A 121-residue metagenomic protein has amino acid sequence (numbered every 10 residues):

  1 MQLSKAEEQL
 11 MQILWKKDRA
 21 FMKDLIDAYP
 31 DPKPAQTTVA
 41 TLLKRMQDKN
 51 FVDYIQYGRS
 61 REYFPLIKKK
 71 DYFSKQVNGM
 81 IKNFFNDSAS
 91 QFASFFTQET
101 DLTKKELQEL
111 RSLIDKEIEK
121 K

Functional and structural regions predicted by a protein language model:
M1-I13, D71, K120: Short alpha-helical segments that sit at the start of domains
L3-A6, Y57-Q76: Short, cationic-aromatic polyanion-contact patches
L14-D18: Short helix-capping/hinge SLiMs at alpha-helix to coil transitions
R19-A28: Short acidic, hydrophobic short linear motifs in intrinsically disordered regions
A40-K44: Short, hydrophobic-biased segments on the C-terminal half of alpha helices that form "recognition helices"
N50: Glycine-centered, phosphate/nucleic-acid-interacting loop/turn motifs that mediate DNA/RNA or nucleotide
Y54: Short beta-strand "wing" residues that participate in macromolecule-binding interfaces
Q76-E119: Amphipathic alpha-helical dimerization/coiled-coil segments that flank or bridge DNA-binding/regulatory modules
